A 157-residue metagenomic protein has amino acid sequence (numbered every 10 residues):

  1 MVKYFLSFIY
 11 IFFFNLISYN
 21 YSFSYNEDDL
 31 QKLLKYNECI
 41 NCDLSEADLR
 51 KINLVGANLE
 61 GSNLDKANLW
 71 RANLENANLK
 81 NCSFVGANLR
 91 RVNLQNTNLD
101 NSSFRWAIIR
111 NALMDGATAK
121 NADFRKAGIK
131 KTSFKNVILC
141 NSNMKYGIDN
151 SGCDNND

Functional and structural regions predicted by a protein language model:
M1-L6: Positively charged n-region of N-terminal signal peptides that target proteins for export
S7-F8, N58: Extended, non-core accessory segments
Y25-D157: Tandem repeat scaffolds
